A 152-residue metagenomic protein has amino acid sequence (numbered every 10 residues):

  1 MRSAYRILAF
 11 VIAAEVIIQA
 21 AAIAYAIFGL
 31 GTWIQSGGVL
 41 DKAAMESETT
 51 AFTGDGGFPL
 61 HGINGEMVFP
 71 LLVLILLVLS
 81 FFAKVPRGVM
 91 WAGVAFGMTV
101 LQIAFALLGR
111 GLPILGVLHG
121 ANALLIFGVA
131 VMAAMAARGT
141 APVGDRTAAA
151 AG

Functional and structural regions predicted by a protein language model:
M1-G152: Polytopic transmembrane helical bundles with strong interfacial aromatic enrichment
